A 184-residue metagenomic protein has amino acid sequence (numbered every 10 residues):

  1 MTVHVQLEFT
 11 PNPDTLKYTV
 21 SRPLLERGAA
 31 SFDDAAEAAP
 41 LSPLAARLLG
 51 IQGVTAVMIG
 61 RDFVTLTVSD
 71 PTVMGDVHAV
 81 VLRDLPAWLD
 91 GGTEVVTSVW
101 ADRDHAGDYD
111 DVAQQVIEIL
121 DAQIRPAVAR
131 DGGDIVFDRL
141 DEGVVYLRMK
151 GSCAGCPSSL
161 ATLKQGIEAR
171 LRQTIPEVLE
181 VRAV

Functional and structural regions predicted by a protein language model:
M1-V184: Domain-level signature for proteins that mediate thiol-based redox and metal-cofactor handling
